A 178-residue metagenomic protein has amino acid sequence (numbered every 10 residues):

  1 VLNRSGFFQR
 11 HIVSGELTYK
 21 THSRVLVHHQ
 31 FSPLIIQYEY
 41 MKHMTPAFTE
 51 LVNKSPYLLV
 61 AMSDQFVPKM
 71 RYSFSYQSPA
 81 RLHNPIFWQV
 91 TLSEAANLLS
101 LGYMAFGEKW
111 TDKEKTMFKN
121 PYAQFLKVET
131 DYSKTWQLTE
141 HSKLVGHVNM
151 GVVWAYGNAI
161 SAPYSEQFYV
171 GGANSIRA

Functional and structural regions predicted by a protein language model:
V1-G151: Transmembrane beta-strand segments of outer-membrane beta-barrel domains in Gram-negative and organellar OMPs
K143-A178: Extracytoplasmic gating/loop element in the C-terminal half of outer-membrane beta-barrel translocons and assembly
